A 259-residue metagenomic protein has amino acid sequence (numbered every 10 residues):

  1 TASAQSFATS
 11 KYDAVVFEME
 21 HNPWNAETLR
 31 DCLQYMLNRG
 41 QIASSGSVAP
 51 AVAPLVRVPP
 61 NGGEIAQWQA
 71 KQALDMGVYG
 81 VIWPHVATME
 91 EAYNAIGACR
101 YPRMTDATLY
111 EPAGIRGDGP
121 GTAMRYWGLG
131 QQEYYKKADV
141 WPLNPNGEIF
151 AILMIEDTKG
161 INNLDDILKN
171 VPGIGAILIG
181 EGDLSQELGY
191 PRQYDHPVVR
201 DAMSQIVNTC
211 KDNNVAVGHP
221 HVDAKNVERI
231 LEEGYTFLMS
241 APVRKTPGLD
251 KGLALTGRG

Functional and structural regions predicted by a protein language model:
T1-G259: Expand to "…catalyze enediolate/carbanion chemistry for C-C bond making/breaking, isomerization, decarboxylation
